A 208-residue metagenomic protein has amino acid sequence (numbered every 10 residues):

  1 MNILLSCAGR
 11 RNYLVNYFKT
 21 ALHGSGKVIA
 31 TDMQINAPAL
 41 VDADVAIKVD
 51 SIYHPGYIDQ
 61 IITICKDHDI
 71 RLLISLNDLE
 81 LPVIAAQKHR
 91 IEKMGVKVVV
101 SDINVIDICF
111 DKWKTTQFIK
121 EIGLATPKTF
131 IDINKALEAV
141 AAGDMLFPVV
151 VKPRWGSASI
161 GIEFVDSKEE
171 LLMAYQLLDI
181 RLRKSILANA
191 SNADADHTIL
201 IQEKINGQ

Functional and structural regions predicted by a protein language model:
M1-V100: ATP-binding N-terminal substructure of ATP-dependent carboxylate-amine bond-forming enzymes
V45-D50, I91-K93, T115-F118, M145-L146 (+1 more regions): Short, hinge-like loop/turn segments at secondary-structure boundaries
A46-I52, T129-N134, E163-D166: Short acidic-hydrophobic, aromatic-tinged amphipathic segments that line or gate anion-handling sites
I64, A139-A142, A174: CheY-like receiver
M94-G161, I180, K184-S185: A conserved helix-loop-beta module that forms one wall/lid of the active-site cleft in ATP-utilizing catalytic domains
A125-P127, K168-I205: Conserved ATP-binding module of the ATP-grasp superfamily
F147, H197, Q208: Short beta-strand or tight-loop elements that sit immediately N-terminal to catalytic metal-binding acidic residues
W155-G156, K204-G207: A short catalytic or substrate-binding loop motif that flags glycine-/basic-rich loops and adjacent residues that bind
